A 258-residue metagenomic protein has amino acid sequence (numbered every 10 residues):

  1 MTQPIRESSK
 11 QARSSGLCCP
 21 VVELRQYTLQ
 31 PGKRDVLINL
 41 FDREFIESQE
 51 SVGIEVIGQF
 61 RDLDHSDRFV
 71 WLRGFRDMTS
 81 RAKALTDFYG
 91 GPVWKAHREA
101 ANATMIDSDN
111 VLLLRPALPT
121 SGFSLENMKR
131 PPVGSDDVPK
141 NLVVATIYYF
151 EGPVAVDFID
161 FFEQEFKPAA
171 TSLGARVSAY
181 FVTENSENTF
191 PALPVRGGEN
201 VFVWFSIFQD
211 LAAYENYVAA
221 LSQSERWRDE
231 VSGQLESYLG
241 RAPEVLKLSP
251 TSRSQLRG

Functional and structural regions predicted by a protein language model:
T2-L17, V36-G58, D64-H65, G74-A117 (+3 more regions): An amphipathic, aromatic/His-enriched active-site/gating alpha helix that lines ligand/cofactor pockets
P20-V22: Extreme N-terminal starter segment of soluble prokaryotic enzymes
L24-P31, V36, L118-A192, R196-A212 (+1 more regions): Surface-exposed interaction/gating patches
D64-D67, E187: Short acidic/glycine-enriched loop/turn segments that link adjacent beta-strands
